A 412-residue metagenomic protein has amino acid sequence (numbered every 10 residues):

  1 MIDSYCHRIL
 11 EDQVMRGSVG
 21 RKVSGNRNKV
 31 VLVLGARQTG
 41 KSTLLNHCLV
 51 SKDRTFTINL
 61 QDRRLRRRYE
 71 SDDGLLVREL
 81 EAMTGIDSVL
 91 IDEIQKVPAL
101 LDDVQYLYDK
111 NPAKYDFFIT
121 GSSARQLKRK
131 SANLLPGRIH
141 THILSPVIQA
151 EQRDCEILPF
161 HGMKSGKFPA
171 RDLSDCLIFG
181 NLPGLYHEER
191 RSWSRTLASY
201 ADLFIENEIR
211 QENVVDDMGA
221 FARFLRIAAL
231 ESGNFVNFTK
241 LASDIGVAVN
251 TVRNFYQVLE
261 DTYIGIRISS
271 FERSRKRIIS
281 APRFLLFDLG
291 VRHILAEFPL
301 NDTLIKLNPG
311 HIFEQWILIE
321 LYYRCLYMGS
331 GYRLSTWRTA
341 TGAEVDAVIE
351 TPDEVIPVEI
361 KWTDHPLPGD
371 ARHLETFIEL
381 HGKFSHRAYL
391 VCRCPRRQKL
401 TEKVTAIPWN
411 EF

Functional and structural regions predicted by a protein language model:
M1-K22: N-terminal pre-Walker A segment at the start of P-loop NTPase domains
V33: Hydrophobic anchor at the beta1->P-loop junction of P-loop NTPases
S42: Walker A/P-loop
F56-S88: Short glycine-rich substrate-engagement loop in P-loop NTPases that contacts/grips substrate
L101-I119, S123-R125, A132-N133: Conserved catalytic/switch belt of AAA+ P-loop NTPases
A124, K128-F235: Interdomain motor-coupling "hinge/lid" segment immediately C-terminal to the ATP-binding subdomain of NTP-driven enzymes
E156, R393-F412: Domain-level recognition of nuclease-like catalytic cores that cleave nucleotide substrates
R190-V355: Accessory nucleic acid-recognition modules appended to NTPase machines
